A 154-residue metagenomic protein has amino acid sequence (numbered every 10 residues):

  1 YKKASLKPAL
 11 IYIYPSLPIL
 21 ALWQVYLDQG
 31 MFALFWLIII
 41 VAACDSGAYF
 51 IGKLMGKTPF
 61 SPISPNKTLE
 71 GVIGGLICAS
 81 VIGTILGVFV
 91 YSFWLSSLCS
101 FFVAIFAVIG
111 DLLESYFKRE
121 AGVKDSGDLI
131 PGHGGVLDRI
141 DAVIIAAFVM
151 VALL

Functional and structural regions predicted by a protein language model:
Y1-T68, V72-I105: Membrane-embedded alpha-helical bundles of polytopic integral membrane proteins
V41-K57, L69-E70, I105-I145: Acidic (Asp/Glu-rich) catalytic motifs at the cytosolic membrane interface
V151-L154: Juxtamembrane boundary at the C-terminal end of a transmembrane helix
